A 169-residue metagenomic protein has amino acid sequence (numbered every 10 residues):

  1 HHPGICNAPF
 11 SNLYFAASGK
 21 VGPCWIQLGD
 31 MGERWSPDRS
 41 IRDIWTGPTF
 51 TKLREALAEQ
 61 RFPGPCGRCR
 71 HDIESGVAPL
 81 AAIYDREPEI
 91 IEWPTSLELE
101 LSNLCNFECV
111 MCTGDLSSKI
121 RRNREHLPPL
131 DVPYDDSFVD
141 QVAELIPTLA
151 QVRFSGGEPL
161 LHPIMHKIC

Functional and structural regions predicted by a protein language model:
H1-Y84: Accessory C-terminal segments flanking Radical SAM cores
M31, I73-C169: Conserved alpha-helical substructure of the radical SAM core
